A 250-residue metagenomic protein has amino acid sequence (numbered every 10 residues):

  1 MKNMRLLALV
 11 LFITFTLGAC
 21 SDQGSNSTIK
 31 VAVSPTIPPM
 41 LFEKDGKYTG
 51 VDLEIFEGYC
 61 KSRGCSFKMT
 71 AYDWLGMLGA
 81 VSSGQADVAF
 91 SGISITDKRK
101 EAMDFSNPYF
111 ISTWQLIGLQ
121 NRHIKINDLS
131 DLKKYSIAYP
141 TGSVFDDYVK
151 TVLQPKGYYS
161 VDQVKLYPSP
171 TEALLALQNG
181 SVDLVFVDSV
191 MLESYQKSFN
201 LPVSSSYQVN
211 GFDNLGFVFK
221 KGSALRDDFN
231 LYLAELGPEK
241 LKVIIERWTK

Functional and structural regions predicted by a protein language model:
L17-A19: C-terminal motif of bacterial Sec signal peptides marking the signal peptidase cleavage site
G24-I93, E101, L166, K240 (+1 more regions): Extracytoplasmic small-molecule ligand-binding "clamshell" domains of the periplasmic binding protein/Venus flytrap
A32-I37, T70-L75, G84-T96, S112 (+5 more regions): Beta->alpha turn/N-cap motifs
V33-P38, Y48-K61, G118-P168, V190: Bilobed "Venus flytrap"/periplasmic-binding protein-like clamshell domains and structurally analogous long
S34-T36, I111-G118, S189, E193-G237 (+1 more regions): Periplasmic-binding protein-like
L53-R63, R122-V144, N214-K250: Extended ligand-binding regions for polar small-molecule ligands
S66-M69, V144-K165, N200-Y207, A234-K250: Ligand-binding clefts/hinges and TM-proximal coupling segments of bilobed small-molecule sensing domains
G76-G79, S91-A102, Y148-T151, L175-G211: A ligand-binding cleft/hinge motif common to bilobed small-molecule-binding domains
